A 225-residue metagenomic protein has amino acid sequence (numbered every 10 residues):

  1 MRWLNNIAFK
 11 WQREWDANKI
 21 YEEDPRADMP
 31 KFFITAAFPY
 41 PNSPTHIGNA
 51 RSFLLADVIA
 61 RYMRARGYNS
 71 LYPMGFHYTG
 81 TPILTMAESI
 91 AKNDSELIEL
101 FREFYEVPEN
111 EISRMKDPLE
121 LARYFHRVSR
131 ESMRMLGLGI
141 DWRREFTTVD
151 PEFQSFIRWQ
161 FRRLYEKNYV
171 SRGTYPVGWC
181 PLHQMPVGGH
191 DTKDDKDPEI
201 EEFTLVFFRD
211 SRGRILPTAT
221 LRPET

Functional and structural regions predicted by a protein language model:
M1-T225: N-terminal, positively charged nucleic-acid-binding surface of large information/translation enzymes
